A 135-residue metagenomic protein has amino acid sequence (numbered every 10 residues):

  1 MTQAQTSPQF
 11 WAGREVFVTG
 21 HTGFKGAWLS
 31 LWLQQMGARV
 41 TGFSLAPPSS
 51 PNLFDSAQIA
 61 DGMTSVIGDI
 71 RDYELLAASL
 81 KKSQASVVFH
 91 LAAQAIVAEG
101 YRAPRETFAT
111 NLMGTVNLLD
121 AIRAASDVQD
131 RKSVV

Functional and structural regions predicted by a protein language model:
M1-V135: N-terminal Rossmann-like NAD(P)+-binding domain of SDR-like oxidoreductases, especially those catalyzing
